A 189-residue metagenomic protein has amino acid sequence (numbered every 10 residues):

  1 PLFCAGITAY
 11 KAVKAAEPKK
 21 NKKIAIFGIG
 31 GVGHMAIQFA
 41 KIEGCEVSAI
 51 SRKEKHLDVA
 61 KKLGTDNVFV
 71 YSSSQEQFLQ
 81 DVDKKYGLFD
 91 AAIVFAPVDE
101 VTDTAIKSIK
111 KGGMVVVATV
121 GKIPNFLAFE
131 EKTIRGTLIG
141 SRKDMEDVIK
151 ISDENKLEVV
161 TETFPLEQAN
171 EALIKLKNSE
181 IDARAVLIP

Functional and structural regions predicted by a protein language model:
P1-K14, F27-M35: A glycine-rich, Thr/Ser-enriched phosphate-binding loop motif common to dinucleotide/cofactor-binding enzymes
V13, A36, A40, L127: Short hydrophobic alpha-helical segments of the AMP-binding
E17-K23: Short helix-loop-beta connector
K23-I29, F39-T104: Adenosine-nucleotide cofactor-binding segment
I93-A96, A118, P189: Short, well-ordered coil/turn residues at beta-beta hairpins and beta-strand->alpha-helix junctions within
D103, M145-P189: C-terminal hydrophobic helical "lid"/dimerization subdomain of Rossmann-like NAD(P)H-dependent oxidoreductases
I109-K111: Helix-to-beta-strand junctions that scaffold the AdoMet/dcAdoMet cofactor pocket in Class I SAM-dependent enzymes
M114-V116, P124-E162: Rossmann-fold dehydrogenase core element
